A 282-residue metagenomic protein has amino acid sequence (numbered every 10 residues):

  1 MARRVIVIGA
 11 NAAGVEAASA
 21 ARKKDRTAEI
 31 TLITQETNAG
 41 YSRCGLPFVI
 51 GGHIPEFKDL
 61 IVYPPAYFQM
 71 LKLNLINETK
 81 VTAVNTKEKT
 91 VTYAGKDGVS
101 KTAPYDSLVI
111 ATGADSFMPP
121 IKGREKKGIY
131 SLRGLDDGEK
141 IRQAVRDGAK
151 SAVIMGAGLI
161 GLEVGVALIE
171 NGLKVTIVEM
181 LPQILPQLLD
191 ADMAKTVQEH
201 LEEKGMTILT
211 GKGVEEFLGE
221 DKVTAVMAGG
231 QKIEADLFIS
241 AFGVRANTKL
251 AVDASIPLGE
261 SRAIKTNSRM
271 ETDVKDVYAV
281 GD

Functional and structural regions predicted by a protein language model:
M1-N11, A149-G158: Beta1/beta-strand and adjacent pyrophosphate-binding region of the FAD-binding site in flavoprotein oxidoreductases
A2-I76, A167-L188: Beta1-alpha1 glycine-rich phosphate/pyrophosphate-binding loop at the start of Rossmann-like nucleotide-binding domains
I8, A103-G113, M155, I233-G243: Short hydrophobic core segments
L60-I61, S151-A152, L159-E216: Rossmann-like dinucleotide-binding cores of NAD(P)H-dependent redox enzymes
N77-T90, T210-K222: A conserved short coil-to-beta-strand element within the FAD-binding core of flavoproteins
T112-N171, T266-S268: Glycine-rich dinucleotide-binding loop and its adjacent helix/turn
E125-G148, L218-A225, G229-D282: FAD-site-proximal beta/loop scaffold in flavoenzymes
